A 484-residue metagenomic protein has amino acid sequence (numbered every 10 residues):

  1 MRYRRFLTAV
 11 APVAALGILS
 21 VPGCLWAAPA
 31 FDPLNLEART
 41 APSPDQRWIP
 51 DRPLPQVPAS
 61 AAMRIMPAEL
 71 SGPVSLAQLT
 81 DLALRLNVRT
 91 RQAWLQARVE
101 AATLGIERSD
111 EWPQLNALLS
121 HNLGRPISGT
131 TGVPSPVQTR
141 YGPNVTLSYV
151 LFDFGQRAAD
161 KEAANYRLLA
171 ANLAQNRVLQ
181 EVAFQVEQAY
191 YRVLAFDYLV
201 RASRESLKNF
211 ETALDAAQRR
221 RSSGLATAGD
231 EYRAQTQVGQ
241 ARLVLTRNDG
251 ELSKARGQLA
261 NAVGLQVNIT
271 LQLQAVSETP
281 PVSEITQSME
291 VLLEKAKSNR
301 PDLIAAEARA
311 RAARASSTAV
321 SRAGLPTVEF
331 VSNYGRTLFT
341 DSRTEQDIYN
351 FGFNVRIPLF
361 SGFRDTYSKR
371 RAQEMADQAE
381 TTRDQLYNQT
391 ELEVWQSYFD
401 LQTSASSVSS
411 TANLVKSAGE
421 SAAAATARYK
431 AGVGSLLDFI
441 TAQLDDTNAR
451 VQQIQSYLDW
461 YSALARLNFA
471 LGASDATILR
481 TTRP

Functional and structural regions predicted by a protein language model:
M1-L82, D249-K295, N468-P484: Terminal intrinsically disordered/low-complexity segments used for targeting and assembly
W26-W48, D81-F152, R256-N261, L265-N268 (+3 more regions): A small-residue-enriched
R91-L95, R108, L151-L179, G229 (+7 more regions): Sec/SRP-type N-terminal targeting helices
A97-V99, L104-I106, K161-A163, L168 (+26 more regions): Heptad-repeat amphipathic alpha-helical coiled-coil interaction surface used for oligomerization/assembly
L173-K295, S397-D400, S404, D445-T447 (+2 more regions): Periplasmic alpha-helical coiled-coil/stalk elements that build and connect Gram-negative outer-membrane
R221-L225, Y429-V433, A470: A short glycine-centered flexible hinge/capping loop motif at secondary-structure junctions
K416-I440, A473-T482: A glycine-biased, small/acidic residue-tolerant capping/turn segment at secondary-structure junctions
